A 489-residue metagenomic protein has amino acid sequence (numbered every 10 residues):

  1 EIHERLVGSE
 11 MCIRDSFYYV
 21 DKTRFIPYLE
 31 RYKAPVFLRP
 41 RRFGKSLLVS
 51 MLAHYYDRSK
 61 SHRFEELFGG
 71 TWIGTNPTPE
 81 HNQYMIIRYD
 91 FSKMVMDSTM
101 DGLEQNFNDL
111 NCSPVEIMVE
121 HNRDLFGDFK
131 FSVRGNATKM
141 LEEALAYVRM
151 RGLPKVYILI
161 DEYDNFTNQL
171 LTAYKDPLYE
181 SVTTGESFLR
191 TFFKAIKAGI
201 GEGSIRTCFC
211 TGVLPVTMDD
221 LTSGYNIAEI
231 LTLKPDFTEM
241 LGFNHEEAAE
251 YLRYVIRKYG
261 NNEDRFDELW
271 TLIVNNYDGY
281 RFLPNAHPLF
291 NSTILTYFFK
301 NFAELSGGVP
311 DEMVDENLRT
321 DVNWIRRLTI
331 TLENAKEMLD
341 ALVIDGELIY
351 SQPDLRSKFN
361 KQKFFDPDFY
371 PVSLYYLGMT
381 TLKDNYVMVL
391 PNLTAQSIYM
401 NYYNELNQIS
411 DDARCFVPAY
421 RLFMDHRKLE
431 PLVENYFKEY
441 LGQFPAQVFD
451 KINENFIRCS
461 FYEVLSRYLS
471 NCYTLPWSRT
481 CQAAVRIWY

Functional and structural regions predicted by a protein language model:
E1-I13: Single conserved hydrophobic/aromatic residue that forms the stacking wall/gate of nucleotide- or nucleobase-binding
F17-L29: Pre-Walker A adenine-sensing motif
K45: Conserved lysine of the Walker
D57-M118: P-loop NTPase motor core
E143-R149, L178-R206: Substrate-engagement module of ASCE P-loop NTPases
L159-D161, R190-T191, R206-V213: Structural recognition of the conserved hydrophobic beta-strand(s) that form the central parallel beta-sheet of P-loop
T217-S223, L231-K300: Amphipathic alpha-helical segments of the small helical/lid subdomains adjacent to P-loop NTPase cores
A228, P288-Y489: Extended alpha-helical interface modules used as scaffolds for assembling large macromolecular complexes
